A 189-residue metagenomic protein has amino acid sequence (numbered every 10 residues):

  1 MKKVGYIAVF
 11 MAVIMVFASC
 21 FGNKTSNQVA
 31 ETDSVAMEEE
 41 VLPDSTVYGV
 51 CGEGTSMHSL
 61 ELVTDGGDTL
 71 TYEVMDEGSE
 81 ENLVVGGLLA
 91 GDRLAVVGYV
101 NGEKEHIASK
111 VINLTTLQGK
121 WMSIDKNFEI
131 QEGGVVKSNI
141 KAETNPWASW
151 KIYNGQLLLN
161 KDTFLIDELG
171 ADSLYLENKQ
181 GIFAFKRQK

Functional and structural regions predicted by a protein language model:
M15-S19: C-terminal motif of bacterial Sec signal peptides marking the signal peptidase cleavage site
F21-K24: Bacterial signal peptide processing site
V29-S59: Structural detector for short beta-strands of small beta-barrel domains
L42-V47, E53, I124-F164: N-terminal glycine/threonine-rich, aromatic-flanked beta-hairpin/loop signature
E80-V96: Short nucleic-acid-contacting surface segments enriched for D/E, G, S/T with interspersed K/R
V97-Y99, L165-D167, A171-K186: Short, exposed beta-strand-loop hairpins at the edges of beta-sheets in extracellular/periplasmic proteins
Y99-T116: OB-fold/S1-family single-stranded nucleic acid-binding modules
I112-N127: Tryptophan-anchored aromatic micro-motifs
